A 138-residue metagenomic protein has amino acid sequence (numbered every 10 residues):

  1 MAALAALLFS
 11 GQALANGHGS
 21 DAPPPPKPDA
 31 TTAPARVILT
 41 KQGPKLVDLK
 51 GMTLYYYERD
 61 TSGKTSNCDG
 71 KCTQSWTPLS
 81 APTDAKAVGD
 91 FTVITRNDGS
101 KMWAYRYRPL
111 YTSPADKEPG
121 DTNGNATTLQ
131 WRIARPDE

Functional and structural regions predicted by a protein language model:
M1-A5: Sec-dependent N-terminal signal peptides
S10-Q12: N-terminal signal peptide c-region/cleavage motif recognized by signal peptidases
L14-E138: Compact beta-sheet-dominated domain cores in extracellular/mature segments
